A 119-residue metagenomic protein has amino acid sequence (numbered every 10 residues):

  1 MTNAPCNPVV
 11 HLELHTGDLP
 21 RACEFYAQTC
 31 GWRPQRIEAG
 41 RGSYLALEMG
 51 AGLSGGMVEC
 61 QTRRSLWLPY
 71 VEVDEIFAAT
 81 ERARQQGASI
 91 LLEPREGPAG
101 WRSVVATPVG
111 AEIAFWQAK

Functional and structural regions predicted by a protein language model:
M1-C23, W67-P69, W116-K119: N-terminal beta-strand motif that seeds the catalytic metal site of vicinal oxygen chelate
V9-G17, Q61-R84, R102-A106: Vicinal oxygen chelate
A22-Y26, A83, G110: Conserved active-site tyrosine of GNAT-family acetyltransferases
G31-I37, S89-P94: Short secondary-structure junctions
W32-L66, E112-Q117: Conserved short beta-strand elements that form part of the metal-binding/catalytic scaffold of enzyme active sites
P98-G100: Short, small/polar residue-rich loop motifs at catalytic or cofactor-binding pockets
